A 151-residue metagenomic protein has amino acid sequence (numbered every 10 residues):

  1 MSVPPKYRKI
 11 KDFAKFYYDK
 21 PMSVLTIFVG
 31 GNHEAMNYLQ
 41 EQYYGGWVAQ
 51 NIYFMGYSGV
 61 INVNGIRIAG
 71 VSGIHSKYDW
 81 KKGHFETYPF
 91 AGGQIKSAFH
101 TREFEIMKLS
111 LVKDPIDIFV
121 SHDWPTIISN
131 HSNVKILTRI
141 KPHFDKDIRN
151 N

Functional and structural regions predicted by a protein language model:
M1-V63: Core catalytic region of metal-dependent phosphoesterases/phosphodiesterases, especially metallo-beta-lactamase-like
R8, Q50, N64-N150: Active-site-proximal loop/helix segment associated with metal-binding centers of metalloenzymes
